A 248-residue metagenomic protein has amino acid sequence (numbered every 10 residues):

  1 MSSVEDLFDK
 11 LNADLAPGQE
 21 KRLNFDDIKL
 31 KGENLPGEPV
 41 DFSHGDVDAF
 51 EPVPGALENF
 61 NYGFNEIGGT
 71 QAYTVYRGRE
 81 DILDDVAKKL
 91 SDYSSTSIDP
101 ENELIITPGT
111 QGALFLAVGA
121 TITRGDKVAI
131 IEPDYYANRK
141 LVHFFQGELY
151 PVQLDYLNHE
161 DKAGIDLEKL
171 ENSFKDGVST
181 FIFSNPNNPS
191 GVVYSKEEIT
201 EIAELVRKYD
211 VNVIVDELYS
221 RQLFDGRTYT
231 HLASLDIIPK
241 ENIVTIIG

Functional and structural regions predicted by a protein language model:
E5-L7, A13-G109, L116: N-terminal small-domain helix-loop-helix segment of the aminotransferase-like
G69-L205, S220-T245: Conserved core of the PLP fold type I
V213-I214: Residue-level marker for buried hydrophobic side chains located in beta-strands that build the well-ordered beta-sheet
E217: Walker B catalytic acidic pair
G248: Class I S-adenosyl-L-methionine
